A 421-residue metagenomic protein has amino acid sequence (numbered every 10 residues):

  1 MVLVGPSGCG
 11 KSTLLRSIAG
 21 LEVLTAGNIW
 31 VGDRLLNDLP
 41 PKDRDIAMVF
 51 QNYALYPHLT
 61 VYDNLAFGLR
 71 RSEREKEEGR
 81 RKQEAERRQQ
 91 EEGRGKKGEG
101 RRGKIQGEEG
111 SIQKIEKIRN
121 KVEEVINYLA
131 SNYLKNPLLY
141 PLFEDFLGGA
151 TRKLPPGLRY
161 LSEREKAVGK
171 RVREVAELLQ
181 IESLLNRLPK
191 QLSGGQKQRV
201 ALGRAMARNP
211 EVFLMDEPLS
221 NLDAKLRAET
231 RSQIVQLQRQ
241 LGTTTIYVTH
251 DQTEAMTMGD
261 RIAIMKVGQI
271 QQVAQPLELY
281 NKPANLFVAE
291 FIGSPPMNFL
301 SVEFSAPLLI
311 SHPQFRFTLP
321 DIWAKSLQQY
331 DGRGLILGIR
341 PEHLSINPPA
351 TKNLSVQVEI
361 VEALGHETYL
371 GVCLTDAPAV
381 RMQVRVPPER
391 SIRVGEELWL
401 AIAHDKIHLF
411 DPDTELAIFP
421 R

Functional and structural regions predicted by a protein language model:
V4-P6: The feature captures the beta-strand-to-loop junction immediately N-terminal to the Walker
A19: Helix-to-loop junction immediately C-terminal to a conserved catalytic motif
T25-N28, V267, I407: Conserved coupling/switch loops of ABC nucleotide-binding domains, chiefly the family-specific signature
G27-L35: Conserved ABC transporter NBD signature motif
L35-M48, R71, S111-G148, R159-K170 (+1 more regions): ABC ATPase NBD coupling module
T60-R71, L142-F287: ABC ATPase nucleotide-binding domains
P307-R421: Non-catalytic connector elements of ABC transporters
